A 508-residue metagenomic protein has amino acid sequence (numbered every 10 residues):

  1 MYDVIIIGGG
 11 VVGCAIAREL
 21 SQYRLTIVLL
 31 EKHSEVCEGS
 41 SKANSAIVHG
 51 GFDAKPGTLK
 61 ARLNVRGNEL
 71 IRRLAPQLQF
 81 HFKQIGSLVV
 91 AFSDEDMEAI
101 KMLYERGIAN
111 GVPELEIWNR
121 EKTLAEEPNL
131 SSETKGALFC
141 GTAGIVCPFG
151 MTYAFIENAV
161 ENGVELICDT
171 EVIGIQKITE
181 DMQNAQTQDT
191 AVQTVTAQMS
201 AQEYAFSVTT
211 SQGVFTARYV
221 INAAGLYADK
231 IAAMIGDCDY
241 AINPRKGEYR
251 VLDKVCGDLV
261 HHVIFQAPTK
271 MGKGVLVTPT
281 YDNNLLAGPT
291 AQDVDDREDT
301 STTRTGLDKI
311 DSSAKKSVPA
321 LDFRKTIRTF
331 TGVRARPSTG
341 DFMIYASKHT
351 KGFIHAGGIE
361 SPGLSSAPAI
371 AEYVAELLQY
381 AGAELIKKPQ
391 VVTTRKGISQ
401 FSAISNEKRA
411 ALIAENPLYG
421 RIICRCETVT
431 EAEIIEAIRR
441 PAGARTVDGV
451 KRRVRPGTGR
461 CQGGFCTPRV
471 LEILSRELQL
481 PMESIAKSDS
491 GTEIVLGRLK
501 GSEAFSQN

Functional and structural regions predicted by a protein language model:
M1-V12: Beta1/beta-strand and adjacent pyrophosphate-binding region of the FAD-binding site in flavoprotein oxidoreductases
A15, I175-I178, Y204-G288, Q292-T303 (+2 more regions): Flavin-dependent oxidoreductases
S21-K42: Glycine-rich FAD pyrophosphate-binding loop
A46-E126, K135, G274-V275: Dinucleotide-binding Rossmann-like beta1-alpha1 core, especially the glycine-rich loop that anchors the ADP
R62-V65, V90-A99, F139-E157, I167 (+3 more regions): Short beta-strand to alpha-helix junction loop
L138-T179, E203-R218: Helical element adjacent to the flavin cofactor pocket in flavoenzyme catalytic cores
G272, Y281-D282, D293, E298-I422 (+3 more regions): C-terminal catalytic lobe of FAD-dependent flavoproteins
E298, T430-P441, G464-E483: Iron-sulfur (Fe-S) cluster-binding segments and ferredoxin-like electron-carrier domains, especially [2Fe-2S]
